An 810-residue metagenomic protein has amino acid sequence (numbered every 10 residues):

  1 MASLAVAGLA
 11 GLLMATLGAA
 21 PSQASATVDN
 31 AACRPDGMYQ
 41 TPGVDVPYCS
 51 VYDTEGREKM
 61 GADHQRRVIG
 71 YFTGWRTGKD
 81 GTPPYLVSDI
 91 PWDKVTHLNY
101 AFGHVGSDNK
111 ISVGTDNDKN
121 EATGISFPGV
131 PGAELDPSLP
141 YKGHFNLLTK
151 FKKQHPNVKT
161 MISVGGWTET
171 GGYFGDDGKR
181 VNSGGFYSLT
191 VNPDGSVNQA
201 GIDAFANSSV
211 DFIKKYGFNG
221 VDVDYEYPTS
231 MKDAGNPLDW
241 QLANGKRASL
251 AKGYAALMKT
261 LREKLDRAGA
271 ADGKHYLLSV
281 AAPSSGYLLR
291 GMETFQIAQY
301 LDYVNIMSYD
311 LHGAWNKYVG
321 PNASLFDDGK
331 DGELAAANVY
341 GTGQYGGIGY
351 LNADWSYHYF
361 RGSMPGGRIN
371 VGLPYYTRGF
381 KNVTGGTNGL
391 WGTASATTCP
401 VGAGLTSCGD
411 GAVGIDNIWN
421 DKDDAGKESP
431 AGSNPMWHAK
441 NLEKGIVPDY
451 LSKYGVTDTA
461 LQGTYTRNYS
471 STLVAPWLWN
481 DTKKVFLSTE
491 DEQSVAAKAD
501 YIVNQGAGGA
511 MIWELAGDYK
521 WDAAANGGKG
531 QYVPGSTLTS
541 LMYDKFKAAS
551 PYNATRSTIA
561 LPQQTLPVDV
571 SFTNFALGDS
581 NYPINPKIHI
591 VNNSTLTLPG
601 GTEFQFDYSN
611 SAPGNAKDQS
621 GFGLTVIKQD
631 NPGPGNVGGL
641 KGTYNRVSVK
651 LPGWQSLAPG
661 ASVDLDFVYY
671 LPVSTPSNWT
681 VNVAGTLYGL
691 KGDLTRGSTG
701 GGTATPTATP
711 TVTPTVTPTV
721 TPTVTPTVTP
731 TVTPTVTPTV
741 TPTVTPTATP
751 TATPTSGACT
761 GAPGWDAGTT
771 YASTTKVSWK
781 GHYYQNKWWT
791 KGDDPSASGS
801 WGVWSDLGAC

Functional and structural regions predicted by a protein language model:
M1-S25, T723, T727, T731 (+5 more regions): Secretory targeting and sorting signals
A26-I213, A403, S407-H438, D449 (+3 more regions): Glycan-recognition patch characteristic of GH18 chitinases/ENGases and related GlcNAc/peptidoglycan-binding proteins
R76-T77, A431-P551, T573, H589 (+1 more regions): Extracellular low-complexity, Gly/Ser/Thr-rich intrinsically disordered linkers and protease-sensitive activation/hinge
K110-L135, P228-E428: Substrate-binding surface in catalytic domains of secreted glycosidases
A576-G578, H589-T597, Y608-A612: Asparagine-centered strand-capping/turn motif at beta-strand->loop junctions
S580-I588, G600, V663: Short, solvent-exposed loop/turn segments enriched in Ser/Thr/Gly
G642-V647, P652-G702: Terminal connector regions
G700-T709, T737-C810: Tryptophan-rich substrate-binding surfaces of secreted polymer-degrading and adhesive proteins
